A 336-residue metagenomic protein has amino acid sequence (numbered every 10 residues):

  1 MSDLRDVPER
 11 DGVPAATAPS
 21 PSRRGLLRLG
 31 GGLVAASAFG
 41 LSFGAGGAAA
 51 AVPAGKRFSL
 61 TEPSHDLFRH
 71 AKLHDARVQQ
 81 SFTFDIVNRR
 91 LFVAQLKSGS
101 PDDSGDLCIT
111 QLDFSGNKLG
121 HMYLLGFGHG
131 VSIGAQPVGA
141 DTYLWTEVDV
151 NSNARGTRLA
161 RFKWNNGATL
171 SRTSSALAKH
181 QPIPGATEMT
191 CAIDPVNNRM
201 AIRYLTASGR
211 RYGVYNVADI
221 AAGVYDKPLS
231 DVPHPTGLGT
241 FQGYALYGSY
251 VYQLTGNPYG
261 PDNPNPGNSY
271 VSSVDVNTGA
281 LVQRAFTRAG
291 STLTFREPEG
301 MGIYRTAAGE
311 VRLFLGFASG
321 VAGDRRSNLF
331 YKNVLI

Functional and structural regions predicted by a protein language model:
M1-P21, L33-L41: N-terminal secretory signal peptides
R23-G31: N-terminal export leaders
A71-S100: Beta-strand-rich domains and repeat architectures in extracellular enzymes and scaffolds, especially beta-propellers
A76-V87, S132-A140, G185-N197, G243-Y247 (+1 more regions): Structural signature of eukaryotic scaffold interfaces centered on beta-propeller domains
F92-Y123: Beta-propeller domains
D106-F114, T157-N166, V214-V217, P266-N277 (+1 more regions): Beta-propeller blade signature
G116-D141: Blade-loop segments of beta-propeller domains
T236-S273: Loop/turn-rich, solvent-exposed surfaces of beta-rich toroidal or solenoidal domains
